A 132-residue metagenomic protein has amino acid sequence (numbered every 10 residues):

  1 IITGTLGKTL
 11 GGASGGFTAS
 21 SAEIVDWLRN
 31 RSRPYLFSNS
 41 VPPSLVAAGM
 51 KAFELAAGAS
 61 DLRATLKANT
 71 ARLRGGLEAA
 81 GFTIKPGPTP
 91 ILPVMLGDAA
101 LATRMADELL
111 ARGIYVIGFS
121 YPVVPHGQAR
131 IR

Functional and structural regions predicted by a protein language model:
I1-P88, L101: Active-site C-terminal subdomain of aminotransferase-like
L36, A111-V116: A common structural junction motif
S40, I117-P122: Beta-strand->loop->alpha-helix junctions that form or flank phosphate-binding loops in nucleotide-handling enzymes
A64-L73, E78-G113, Y121-V123, G127-I131: Conserved PLP-binding catalytic core of the aspartate aminotransferase-like
